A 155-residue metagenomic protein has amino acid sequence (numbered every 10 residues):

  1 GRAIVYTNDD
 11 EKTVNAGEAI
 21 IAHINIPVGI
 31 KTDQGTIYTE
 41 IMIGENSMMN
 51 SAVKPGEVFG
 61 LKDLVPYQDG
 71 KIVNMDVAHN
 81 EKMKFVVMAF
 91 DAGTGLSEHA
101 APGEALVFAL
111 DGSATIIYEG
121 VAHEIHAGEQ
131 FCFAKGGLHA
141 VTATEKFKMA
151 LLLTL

Functional and structural regions predicted by a protein language model:
G1-I4, N8, P102-E119: Glycine- and acidic-residue-biased ligand/ion/polar-headgroup-sensing regions
R2, K82-M83, A92-G93, S113: Short, charged/polar surface micro-motifs in flexible loops or helix N-caps
D9-N25, E119-G136: Short acidic-glycine-tyrosine-enriched beta hairpin
D10, I26, Q34, M83 (+5 more regions): A generic "binding-loop/recognition-motif" signal
N15, I24-M48, K135-L155: Ligand-binding loop in jelly-roll beta-barrel domains
N15-A16, G35-K82: A short, N-terminal "cap"/entry segment at the start of jelly-roll beta-barrel domains of the cupin/DSBH fold
G70-N74, K84-A101, A127, K135: Conserved short histidine dyad/triad with adjacent acidic residue
